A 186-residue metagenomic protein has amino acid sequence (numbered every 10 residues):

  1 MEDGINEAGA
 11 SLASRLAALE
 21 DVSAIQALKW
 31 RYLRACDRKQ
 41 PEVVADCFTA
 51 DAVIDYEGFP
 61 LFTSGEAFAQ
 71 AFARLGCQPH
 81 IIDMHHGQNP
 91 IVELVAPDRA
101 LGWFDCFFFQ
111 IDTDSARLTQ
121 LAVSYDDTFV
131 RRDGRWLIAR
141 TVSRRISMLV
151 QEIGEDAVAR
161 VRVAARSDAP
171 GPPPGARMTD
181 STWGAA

Functional and structural regions predicted by a protein language model:
M1-R34, R38, E42, D46: Short, low-complexity N-terminal intrinsically disordered segments enriched in polar/charged residues
E2-G4, R99-L101, A122-D156: Short beta-strand edge/turn micro-motifs at domain boundaries
I25, A73, V95, A100 (+2 more regions): A structural signal for the main folded, soluble domain(s) of proteins
P41-F108: A solvent-exposed, acidic/Ser-Thr-rich amphipathic alpha-helical stretch
F48, I54-Y56, I111, M148-V150 (+1 more regions): Outer-membrane beta-barrel domain signature
H80, F109-T119, M148-L149: Short, cysteine-centered beta-strand-loop-beta hairpins and adjacent loop/turn segments enriched in charged/polar
Q151-A186: Acidic/histidine-enriched, glycine/proline-rich intrinsically disordered or flexible terminal extensions
